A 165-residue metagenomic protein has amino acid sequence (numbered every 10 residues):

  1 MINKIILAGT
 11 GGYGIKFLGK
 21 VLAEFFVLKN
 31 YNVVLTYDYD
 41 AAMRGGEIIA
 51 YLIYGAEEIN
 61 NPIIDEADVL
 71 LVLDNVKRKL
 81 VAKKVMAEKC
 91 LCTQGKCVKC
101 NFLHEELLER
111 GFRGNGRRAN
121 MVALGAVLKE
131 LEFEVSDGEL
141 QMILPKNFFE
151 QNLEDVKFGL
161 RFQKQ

Functional and structural regions predicted by a protein language model:
M1-Q165: Active-site cofactor/cluster-binding pocket
